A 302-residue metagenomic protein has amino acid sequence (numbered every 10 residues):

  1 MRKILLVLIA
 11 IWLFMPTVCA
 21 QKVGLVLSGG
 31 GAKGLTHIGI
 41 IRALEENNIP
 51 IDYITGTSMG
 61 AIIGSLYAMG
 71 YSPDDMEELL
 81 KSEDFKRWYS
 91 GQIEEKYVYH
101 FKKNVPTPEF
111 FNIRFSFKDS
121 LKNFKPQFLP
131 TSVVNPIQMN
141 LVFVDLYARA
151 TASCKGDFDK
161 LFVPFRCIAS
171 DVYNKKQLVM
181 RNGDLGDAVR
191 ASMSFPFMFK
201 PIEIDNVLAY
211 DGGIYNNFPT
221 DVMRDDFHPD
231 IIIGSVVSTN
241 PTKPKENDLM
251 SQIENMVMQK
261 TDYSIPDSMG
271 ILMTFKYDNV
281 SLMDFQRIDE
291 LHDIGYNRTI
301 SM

Functional and structural regions predicted by a protein language model:
I4-A20: Sec-dependent N-terminal signal peptides
C19-T57, S65-M302: Patatin-like phospholipase
